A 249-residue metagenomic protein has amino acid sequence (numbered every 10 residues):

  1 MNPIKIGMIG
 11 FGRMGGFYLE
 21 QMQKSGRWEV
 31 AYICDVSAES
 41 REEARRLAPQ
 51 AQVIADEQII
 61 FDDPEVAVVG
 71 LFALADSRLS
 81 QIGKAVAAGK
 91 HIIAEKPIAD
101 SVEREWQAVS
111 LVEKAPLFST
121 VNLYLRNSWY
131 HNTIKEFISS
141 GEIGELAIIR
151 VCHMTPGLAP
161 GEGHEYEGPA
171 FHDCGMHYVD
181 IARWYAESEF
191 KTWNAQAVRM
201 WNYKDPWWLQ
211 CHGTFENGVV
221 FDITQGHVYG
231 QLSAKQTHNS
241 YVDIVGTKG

Functional and structural regions predicted by a protein language model:
M1-A48: N-terminal Rossmann-like dinucleotide-binding module
Y18, A48-L111: Beta-loop-alpha module in the N-terminal Rossmann-like domain of NAD(P)-dependent dehydrogenases, especially those
W28, A67, K90, A115-S119 (+2 more regions): Short, well-ordered coil/turn segments that N-cap beta-strands
Y32, V68, I148: Short, Asp-centered acidic motifs that coordinate Mg2+ and/or phosphate in catalytic or ligand-binding sites
A55, A94, S119-V121, R150 (+1 more regions): Hydrophobic residues in well-ordered beta-strands that form the structural core
D76, A99-P160: A contiguous active-site-proximal alpha/beta segment in oxidoreductase catalytic domains
N122-Y130, H153, G157-T192, N202-W208 (+1 more regions): Mid-domain beta-loop-alpha active-site segment that forms a flexible, acidic cofactor/metal-binding surface
V179-G249: Contiguous beta-strand/loop segments that form the cofactor/metal-binding neighborhood of enzyme cores
